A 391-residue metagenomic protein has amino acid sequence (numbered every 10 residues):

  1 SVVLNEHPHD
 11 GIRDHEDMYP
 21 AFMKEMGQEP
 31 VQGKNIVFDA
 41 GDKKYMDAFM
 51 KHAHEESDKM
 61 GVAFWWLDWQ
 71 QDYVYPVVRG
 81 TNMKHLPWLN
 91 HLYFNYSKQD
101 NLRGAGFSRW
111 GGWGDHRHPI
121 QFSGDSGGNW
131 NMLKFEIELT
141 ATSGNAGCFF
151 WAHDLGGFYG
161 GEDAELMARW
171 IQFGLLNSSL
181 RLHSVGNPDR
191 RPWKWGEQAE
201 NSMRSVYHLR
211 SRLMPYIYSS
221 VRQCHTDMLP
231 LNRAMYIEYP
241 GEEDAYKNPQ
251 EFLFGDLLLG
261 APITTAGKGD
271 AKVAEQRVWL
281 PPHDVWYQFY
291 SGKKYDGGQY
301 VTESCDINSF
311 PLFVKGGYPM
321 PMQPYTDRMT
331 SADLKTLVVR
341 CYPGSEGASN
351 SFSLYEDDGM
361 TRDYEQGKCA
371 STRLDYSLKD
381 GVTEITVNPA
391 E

Functional and structural regions predicted by a protein language model:
S1-S309, K315: Catalytic-domain carbohydrate-binding cleft regions of carbohydrate-active enzymes
S309-E391: Accessory, solvent-exposed terminal regions and/or long lumenal/extracellular loops of proteins
